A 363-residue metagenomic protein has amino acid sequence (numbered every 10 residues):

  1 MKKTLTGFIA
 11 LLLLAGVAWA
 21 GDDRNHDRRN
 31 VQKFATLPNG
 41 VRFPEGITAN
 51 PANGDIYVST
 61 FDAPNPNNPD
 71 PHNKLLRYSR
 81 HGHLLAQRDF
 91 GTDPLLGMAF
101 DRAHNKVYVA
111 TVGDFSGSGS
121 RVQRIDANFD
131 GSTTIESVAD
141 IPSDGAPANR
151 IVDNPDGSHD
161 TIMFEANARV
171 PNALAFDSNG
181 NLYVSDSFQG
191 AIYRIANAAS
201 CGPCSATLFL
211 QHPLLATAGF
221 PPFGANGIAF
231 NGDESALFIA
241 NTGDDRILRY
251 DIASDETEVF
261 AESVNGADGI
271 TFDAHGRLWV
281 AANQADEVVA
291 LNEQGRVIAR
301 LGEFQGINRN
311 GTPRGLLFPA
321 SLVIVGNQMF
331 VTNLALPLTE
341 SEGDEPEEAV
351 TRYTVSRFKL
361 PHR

Functional and structural regions predicted by a protein language model:
G21-V41, G157-S158: A short helix->beta-strand "capping" segment at the edge of beta-propeller domains
R28-T36, L85-F90, T133-I151, P203-P213 (+2 more regions): Beta-propeller fold detector
G40-N53, D70-H72, G91-S116, S143-L182 (+6 more regions): Beta-rich, blade/repeat-based domains predominating in secreted/periplasmic proteins but also intracellular
V58-L85: Beta-propeller domains
D62-N67, G113-G117, Q189-A191, D244-R246 (+2 more regions): Short glycine/acidic-enriched loop and turn motifs that connect beta-strands
P71-L76, R121-Q123, A191-R194, R246-L248 (+2 more regions): A short loop-to-beta-strand structural motif that recurs across blades of beta-propeller domains
Y78-H83, D126-G131, A196-C201, D251-D255 (+2 more regions): Short loop/turn segments that connect beta-strands within beta-propeller blades
S321-R363: Blade-level signature of beta-propeller repeat domains, shared across WD40, Kelch, NHL, RCC1 and BNR/Asp-box propellers
